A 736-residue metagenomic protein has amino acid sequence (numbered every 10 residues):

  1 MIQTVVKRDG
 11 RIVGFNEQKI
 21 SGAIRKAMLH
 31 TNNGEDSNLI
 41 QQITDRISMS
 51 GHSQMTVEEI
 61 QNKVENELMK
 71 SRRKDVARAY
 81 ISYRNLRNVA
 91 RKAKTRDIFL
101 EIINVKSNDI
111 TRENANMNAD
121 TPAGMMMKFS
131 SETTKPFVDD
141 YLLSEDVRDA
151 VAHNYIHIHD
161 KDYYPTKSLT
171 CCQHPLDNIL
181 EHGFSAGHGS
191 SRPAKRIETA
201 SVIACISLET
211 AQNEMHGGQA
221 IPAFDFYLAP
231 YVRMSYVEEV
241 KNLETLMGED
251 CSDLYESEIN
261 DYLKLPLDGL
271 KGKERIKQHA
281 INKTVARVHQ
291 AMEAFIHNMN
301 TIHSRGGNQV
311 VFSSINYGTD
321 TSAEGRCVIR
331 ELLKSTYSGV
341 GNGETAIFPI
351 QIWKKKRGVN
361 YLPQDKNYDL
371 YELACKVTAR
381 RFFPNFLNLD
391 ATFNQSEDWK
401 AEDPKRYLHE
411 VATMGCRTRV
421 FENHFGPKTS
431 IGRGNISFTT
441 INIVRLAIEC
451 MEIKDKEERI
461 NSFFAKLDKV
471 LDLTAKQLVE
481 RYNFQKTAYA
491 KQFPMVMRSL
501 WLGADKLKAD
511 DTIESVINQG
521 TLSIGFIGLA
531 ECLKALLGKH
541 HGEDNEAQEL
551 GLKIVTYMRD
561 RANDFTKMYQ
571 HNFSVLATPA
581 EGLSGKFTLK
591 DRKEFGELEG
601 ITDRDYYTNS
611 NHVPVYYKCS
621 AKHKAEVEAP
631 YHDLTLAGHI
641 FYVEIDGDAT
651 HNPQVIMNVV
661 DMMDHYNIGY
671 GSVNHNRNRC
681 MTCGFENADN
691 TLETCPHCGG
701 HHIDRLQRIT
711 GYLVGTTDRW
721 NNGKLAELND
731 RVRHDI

Functional and structural regions predicted by a protein language model:
M1-V105, D109, A726-V732: Charged, amphipathic alpha-helical regulatory modules used for macromolecular assembly or allosteric control
N16, F685, G711-Y712: Conformational switch/transducer regions in large eukaryotic molecular machines and scaffolds
V76-Y83, N667-Y670, N674-N676, D718-I736: Long, highly charged low-complexity segments enriched in Glu/Asp and Lys/Arg with interspersed Ser/Thr
V89, R96-N518, K539-H540, D544-D704: Conserved catalytic cores of very large enzyme subunits
A286-Q290, I296, K534-A535, N721-L728 (+1 more regions): Metallocofactor- and cofactor-centric catalytic cores in central/energy metabolism, strongly enriched
L522-A535, T556, R708: Contiguous, well-ordered alpha-helical segments that form the cores/surfaces of helical PPI scaffolds
L692, G699-I736: Long insertion/accessory domains within large nucleic-acid-processing enzymes
